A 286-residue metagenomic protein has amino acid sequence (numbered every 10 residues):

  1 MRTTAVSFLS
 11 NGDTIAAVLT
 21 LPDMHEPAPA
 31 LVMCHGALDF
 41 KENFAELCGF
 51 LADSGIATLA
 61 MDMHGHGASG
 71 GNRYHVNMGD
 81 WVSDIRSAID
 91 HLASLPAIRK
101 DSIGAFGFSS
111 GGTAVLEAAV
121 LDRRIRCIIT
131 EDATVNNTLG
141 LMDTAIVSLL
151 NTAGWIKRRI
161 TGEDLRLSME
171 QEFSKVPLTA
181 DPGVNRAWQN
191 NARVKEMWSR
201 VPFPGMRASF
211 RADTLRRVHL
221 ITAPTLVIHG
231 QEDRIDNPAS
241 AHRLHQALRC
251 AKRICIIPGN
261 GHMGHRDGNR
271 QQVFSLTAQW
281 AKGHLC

Functional and structural regions predicted by a protein language model:
M1-H25: N-terminal cap/lid segment of alpha/beta-hydrolase-fold proteins
A28, M33-D39, Q231: Active-site glycine-rich loops that stabilize anionic/oxyanionic intermediates across multiple enzyme folds
G36-G49, M63: The serine-hydrolase catalytic nucleophile loop
L38-F40, G67-K100: Catalytic nucleophile-loop/oxyanion-hole region of alpha/beta-hydrolase and closely related hydrolase-like folds
C48-G71: Conserved alpha/beta-hydrolase
L116-A192, W198: Alpha/beta-hydrolase-fold enzymes
I221, V227-H229, D233: Short beta-strand/loop motif that positions the catalytic acidic residue of the alpha/beta-hydrolase fold
R253-C286: Catalytic active-site module of serine/aspartate enzymes centered on a nucleophile-bearing elbow/loop
